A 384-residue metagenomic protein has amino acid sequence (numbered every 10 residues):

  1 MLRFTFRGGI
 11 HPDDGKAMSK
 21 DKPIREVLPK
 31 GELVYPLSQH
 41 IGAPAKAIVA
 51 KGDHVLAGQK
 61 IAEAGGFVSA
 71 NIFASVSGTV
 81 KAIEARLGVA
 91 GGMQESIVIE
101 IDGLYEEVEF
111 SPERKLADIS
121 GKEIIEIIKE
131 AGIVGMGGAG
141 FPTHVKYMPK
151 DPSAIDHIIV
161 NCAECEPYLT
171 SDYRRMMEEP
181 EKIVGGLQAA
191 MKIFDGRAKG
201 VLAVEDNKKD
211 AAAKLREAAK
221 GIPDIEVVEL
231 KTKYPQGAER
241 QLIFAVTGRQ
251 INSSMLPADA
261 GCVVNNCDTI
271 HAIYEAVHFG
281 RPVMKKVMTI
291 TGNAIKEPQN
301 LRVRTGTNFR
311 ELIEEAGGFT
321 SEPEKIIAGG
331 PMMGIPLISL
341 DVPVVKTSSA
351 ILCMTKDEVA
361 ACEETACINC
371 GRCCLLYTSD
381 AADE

Functional and structural regions predicted by a protein language model:
M1-P44, I48: N-terminal, Lys/Arg-enriched amphipathic/low-complexity engagement segments that precede the first folded domain
V34-A43, A64-S69, I351-G371: Ferredoxin-like iron-sulfur electron-transfer modules
Q39-A43, V55-G58, F67, F73-A82: Generic structural motif
A50-E63, A82, L375-Y377: Short, well-structured beta-strand-loop connectors
A82, L87-F141, K150-S153, K209-D210: Acidic low-complexity segments
V160-D172, A294: Gly-rich Lys/Arg/Thr-decorated short loops/hinges at beta-loop-alpha junctions or inter-strand turns that position
G196-R197, V201-F309, E315-T320, G330: Hydrophobic alpha-helical positions that pack around
Y377-E384: Conserved small/polar residues in nucleotide/adenosyl-binding loops
